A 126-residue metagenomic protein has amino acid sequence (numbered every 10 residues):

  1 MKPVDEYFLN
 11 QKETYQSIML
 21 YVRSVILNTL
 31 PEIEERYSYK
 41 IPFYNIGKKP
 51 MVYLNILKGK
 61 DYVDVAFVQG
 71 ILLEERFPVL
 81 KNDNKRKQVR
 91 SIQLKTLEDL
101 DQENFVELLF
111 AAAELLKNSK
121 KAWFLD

Functional and structural regions predicted by a protein language model:
M1-D126: Charge-dense, helix-prone N-terminal extensions
